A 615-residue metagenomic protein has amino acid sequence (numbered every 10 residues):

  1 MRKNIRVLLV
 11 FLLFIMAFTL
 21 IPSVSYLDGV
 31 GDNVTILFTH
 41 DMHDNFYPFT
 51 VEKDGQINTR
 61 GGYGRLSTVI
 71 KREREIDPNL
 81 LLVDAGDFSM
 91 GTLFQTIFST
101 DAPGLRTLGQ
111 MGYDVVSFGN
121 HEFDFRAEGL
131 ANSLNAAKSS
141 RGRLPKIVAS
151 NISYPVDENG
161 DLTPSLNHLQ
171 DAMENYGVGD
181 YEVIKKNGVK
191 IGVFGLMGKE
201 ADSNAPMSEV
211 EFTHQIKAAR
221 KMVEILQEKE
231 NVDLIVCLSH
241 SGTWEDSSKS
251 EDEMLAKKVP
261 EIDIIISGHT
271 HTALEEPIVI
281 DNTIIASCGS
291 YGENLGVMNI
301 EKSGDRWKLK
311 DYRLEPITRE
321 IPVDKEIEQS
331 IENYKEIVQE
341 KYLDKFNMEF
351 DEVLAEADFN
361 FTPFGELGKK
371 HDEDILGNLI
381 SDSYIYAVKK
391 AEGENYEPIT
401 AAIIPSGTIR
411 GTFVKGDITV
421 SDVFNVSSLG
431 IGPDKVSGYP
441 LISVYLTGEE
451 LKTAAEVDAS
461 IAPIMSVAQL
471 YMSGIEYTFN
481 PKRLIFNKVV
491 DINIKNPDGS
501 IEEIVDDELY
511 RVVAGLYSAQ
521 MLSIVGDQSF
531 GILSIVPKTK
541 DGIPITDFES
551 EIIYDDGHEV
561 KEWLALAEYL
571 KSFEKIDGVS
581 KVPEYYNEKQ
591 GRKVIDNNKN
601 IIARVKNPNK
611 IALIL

Functional and structural regions predicted by a protein language model:
M1, T19-P22: Membrane-interface helical sensory segment of bacterial ECF anti-sigma factor regulators
R2-L9: Bacterial N-terminal signal peptides that target proteins for export
V10-T19: Bacterial N-terminal signal peptides
F14-I15, V24-L27: Cleavable N-terminal signal peptides
Y26-E320, L379-S383, N395, A462: Acidic, metal/ion-coordinating pockets
V30-F38, D44-T59, Y63-V69, E75 (+4 more regions): Catalytic centers of hydrolytic enzymes
